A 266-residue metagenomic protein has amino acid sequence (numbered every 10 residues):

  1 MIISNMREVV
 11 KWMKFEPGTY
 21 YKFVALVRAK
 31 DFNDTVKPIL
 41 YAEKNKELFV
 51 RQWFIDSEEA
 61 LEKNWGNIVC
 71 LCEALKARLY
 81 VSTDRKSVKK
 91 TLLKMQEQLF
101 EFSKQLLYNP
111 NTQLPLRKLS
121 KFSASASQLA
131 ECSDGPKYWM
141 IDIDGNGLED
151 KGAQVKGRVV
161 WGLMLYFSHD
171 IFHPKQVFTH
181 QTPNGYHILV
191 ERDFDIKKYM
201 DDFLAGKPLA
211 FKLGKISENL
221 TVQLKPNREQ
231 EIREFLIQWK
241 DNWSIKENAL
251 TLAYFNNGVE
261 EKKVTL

Functional and structural regions predicted by a protein language model:
M1-P183, D193-F194, M200, V222-P226 (+1 more regions): Signature for HUH/AEP ssDNA processing cores
L189-E191: Short hydrophobic/aromatic beta-strand micro-patches that form the beta-sheet surface supporting nucleotide- or nucleic
D201-S217: A common structural junction motif
